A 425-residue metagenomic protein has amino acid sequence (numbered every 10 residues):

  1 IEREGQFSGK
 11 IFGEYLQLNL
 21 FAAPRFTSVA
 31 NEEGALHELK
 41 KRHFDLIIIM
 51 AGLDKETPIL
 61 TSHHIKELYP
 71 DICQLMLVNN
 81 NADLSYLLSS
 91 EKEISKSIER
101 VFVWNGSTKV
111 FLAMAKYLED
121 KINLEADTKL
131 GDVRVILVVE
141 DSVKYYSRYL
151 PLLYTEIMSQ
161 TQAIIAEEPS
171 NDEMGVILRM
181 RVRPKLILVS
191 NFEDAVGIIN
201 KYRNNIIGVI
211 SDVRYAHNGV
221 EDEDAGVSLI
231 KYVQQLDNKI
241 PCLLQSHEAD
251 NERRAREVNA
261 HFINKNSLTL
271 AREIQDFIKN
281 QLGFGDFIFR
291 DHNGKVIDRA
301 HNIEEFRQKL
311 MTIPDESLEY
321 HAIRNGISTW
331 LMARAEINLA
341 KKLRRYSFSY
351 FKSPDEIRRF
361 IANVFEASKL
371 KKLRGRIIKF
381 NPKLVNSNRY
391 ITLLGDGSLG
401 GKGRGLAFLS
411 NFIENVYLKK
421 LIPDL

Functional and structural regions predicted by a protein language model:
I1-T27, D45, H63, E91-K185 (+6 more regions): Non-catalytic signal-transmission and effector/linker regions of two-component phosphorelay proteins
E2-F12, F21-A23, S28-Q74, V78-S90 (+3 more regions): Conserved phosphotransfer microenvironments
Q74-M76, V138, L244: Structural beta-sheet core signal
L77-N79, Q245, K265: Hydrophobic/aromatic residues positioned on beta-strands within the core alpha/beta folds
N81-K96, Q245-N259: Glycine-rich, charge-decorated loop segments at or immediately adjacent to ligand/cofactor-binding or catalytic sites
E223, L268, H321, G400-G403 (+1 more regions): Conserved structured core elements
D250-G375: Terminal, compositionally biased segments used for targeting/anchoring and flexible tails
K342-L425: Nucleotide/phosphate-binding sheet-loop regions of phosphoryl- and nucleotidyl-transfer enzymes
